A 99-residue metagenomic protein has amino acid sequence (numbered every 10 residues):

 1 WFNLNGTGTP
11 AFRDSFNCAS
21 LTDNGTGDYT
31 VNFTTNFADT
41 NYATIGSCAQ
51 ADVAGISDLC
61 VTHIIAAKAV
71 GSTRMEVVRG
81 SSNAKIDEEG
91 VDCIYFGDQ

Functional and structural regions predicted by a protein language model:
W1-D39, S72-Q99: Extracellular receptor-binding modules and their adjoining Ser/Thr/Gly/Asp/Asn-rich linkers
A38-K68: Terminal beta-strand-rich extracellular "head" domains that mediate receptor/glycan or other ligand binding
